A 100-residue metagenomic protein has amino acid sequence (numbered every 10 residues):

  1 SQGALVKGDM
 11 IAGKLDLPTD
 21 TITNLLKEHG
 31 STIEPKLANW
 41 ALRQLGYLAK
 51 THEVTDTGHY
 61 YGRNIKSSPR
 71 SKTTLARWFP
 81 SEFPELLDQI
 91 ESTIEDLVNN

Functional and structural regions predicted by a protein language model:
S1-R77, S81, E85-N100: A general nucleic-acid interaction/assembly signal
